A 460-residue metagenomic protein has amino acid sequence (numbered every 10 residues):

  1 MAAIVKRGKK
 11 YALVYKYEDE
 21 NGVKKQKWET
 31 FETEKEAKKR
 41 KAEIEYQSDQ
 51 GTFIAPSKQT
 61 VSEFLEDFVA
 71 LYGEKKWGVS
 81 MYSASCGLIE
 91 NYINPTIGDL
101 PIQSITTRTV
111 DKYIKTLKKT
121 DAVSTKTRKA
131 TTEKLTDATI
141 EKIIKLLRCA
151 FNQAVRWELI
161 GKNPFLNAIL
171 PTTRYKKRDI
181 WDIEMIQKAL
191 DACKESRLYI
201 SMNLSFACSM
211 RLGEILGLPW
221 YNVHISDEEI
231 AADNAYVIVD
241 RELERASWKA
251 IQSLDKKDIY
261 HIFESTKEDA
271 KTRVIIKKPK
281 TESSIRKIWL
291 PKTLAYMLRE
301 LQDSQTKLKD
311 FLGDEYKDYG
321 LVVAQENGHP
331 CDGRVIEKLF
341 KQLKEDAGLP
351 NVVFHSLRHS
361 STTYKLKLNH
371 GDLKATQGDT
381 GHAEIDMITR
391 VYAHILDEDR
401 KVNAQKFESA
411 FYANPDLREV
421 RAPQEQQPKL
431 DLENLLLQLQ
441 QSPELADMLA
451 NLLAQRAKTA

Functional and structural regions predicted by a protein language model:
A3, Y17, V69-W157, Y175 (+3 more regions): N-terminal core-binding DNA-recognition domain of tyrosine site-specific recombinases/integrases
K6-R108, K112, T306-K317, D397 (+3 more regions): N-terminal DNA-binding module of tyrosine recombinases/phage integrases
Y17, S265-I275, T281-L349: Active-site/catalytic core of tyrosine-dependent DNA strand-transfer enzymes
V123-K126, A130-D137, E141-I143, R156 (+6 more regions): Basic, Lys/Arg- and aromatic-enriched nucleic-acid-binding interface segment
R156, N203, A207, E214 (+4 more regions): C-terminal catalytic core of tyrosine-transesterase DNA break-rejoin enzymes
T172-T173, I180, A231, R241-R245 (+3 more regions): Catalytic-site neighborhood detector that most strongly recognizes the C-terminal catalytic loop/helix of tyrosine
N222-A231, N351, H370-A393: Short, polar N-cap/turn motifs at the start of nucleic acid-interacting alpha helices
I225-Y236, D240-I285, L294, Q405-A460: C-terminal secondary-structure termini that scaffold catalytic or DNA-interacting sites
